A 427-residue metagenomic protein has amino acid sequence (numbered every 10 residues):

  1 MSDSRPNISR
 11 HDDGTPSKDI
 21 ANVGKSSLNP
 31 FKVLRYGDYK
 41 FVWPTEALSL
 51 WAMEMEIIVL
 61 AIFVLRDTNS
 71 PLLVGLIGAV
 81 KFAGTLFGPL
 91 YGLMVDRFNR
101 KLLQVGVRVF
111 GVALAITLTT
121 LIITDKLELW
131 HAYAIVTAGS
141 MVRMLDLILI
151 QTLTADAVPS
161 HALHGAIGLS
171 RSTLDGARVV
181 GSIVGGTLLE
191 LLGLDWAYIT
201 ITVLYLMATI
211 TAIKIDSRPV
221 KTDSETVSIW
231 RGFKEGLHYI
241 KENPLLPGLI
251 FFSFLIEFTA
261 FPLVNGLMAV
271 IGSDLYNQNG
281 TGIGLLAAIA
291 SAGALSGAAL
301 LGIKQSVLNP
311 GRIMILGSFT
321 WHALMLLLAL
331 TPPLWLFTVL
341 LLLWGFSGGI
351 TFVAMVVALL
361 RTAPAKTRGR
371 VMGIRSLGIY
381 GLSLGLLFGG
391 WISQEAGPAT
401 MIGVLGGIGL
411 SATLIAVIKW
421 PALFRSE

Functional and structural regions predicted by a protein language model:
G14-S27, I213-H238, E427: Flexible cytoplasmic inter-helical loops of multi-pass small-molecule transporters
G24-A83, H238, E242-A290: Helix-loop boundary and gating motifs at the non-cytosolic
T45, V80, L169-A177, F252 (+1 more regions): Hydrophobic alpha-helical segments of secondary membrane carriers
A61-T68, T119-T124, V180-T200, D274-L275 (+1 more regions): Transmembrane alpha-helix termini and helix-breaking/packing motifs in multi-pass membrane transporters
G75-I77, L90, R97, K101-A113 (+5 more regions): C-terminal transmembrane bundle of multi-pass solute transporters/carriers
L129-S140, M144, G165-V220, A288 (+2 more regions): Hydrophobic alpha-helical transmembrane segments
A138-I150, W344-M355: Core transmembrane helices of Major Facilitator Superfamily
A155-L163, R361-R368: Paired intracellular helix-loop junctions of major facilitator superfamily
